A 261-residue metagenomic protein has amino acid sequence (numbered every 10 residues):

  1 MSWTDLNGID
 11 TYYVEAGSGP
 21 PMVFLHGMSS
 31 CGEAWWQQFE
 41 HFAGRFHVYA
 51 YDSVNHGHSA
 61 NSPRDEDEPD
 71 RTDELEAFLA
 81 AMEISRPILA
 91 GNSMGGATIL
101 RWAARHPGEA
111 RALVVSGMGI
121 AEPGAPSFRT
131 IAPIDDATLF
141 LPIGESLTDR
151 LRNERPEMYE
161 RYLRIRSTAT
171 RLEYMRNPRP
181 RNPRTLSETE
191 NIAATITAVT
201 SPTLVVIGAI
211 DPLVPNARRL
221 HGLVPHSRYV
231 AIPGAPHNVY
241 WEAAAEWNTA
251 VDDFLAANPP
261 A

Functional and structural regions predicted by a protein language model:
M1-M22, G44-F46, I84-S85, V115 (+3 more regions): Alpha/beta-hydrolase fold catalytic core
L6-N7, E40, Y49-M94, T249: Active-site loop/oxyanion-hole signature of alpha/beta-hydrolase fold enzymes
I9-N61: Conserved HGGG/HGGXW glycine-rich cap/lid loop of the alpha/beta-hydrolase fold
L100-R105, A110-P142: Flexible "cap/lid" loop of the alpha/beta hydrolase fold
G124-A125, F140-A198: Conserved alpha/beta-hydrolase catalytic His-Asp/Glu region
P180-G222: Conserved serine/cysteine hydrolase catalytic core
A217, H221-N238: Catalytic histidine neighborhood in serine/cysteine hydrolases with alpha/beta-hydrolase-type architecture
A235-N248: Catalytic histidine-centered segment of alpha/beta-hydrolase-like enzymes
